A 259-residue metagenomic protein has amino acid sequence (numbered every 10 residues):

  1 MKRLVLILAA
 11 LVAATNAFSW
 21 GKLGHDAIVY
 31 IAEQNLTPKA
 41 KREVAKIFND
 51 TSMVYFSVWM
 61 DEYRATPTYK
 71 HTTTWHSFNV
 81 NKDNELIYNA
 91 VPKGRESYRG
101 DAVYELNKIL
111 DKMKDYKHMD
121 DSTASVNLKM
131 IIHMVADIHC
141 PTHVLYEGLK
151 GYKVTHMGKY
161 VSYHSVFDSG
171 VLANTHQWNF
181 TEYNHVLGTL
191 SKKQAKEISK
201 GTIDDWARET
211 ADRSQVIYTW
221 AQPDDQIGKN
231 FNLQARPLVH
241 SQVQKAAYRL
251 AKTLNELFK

Functional and structural regions predicted by a protein language model:
M1-L4: Positively charged n-region of N-terminal signal peptides that target proteins for export
A10-L11: Short, linear, compositionally biased motifs with a strong N-terminal bias
F18-M134, P141-K259: N-terminal, motif-rich segments that launch catalysis or mediate targeting to/interaction with membranes, typified by
